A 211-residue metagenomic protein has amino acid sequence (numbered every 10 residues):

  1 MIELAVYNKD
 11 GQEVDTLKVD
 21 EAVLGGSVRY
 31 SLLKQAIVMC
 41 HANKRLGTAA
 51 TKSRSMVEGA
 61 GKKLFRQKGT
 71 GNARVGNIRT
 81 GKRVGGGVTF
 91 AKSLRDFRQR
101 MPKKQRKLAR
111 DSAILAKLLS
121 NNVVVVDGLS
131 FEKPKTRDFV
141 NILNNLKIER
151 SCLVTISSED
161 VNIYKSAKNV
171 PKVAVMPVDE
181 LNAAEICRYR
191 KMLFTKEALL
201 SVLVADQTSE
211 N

Functional and structural regions predicted by a protein language model:
M1-L46, A91-N211: Extended polybasic, low-complexity segments that bind anionic RNA or targeting/receptor surfaces
C40-M56, A60-K62, V75, S112 (+1 more regions): A polyanion-binding, active-site-adjacent surface
R54-A91: Glycine/serine-rich anion-binding loops at beta->alpha junctions that coordinate negatively charged ligand groups
